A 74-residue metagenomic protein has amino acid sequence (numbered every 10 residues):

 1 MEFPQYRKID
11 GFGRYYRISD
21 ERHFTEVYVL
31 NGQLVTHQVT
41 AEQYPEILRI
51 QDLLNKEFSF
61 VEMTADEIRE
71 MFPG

Functional and structural regions predicted by a protein language model:
M1-Q5: N-terminal helix-cap/turn-to-beta initiation motif at the start of protein domains
Y6-G11: Tryptophan-anchored aromatic micro-motifs
F12-R14, Q33: Intrinsically disordered, low-complexity regions
R14-D20: Broad, structure-driven detector of short, well-ordered beta-strand segments within folded domains
F24-T36: Basic/aromatic-rich interaction segments and small domains that mediate binding to polyanionic partners
L34-G74: Low-complexity intrinsically disordered segments
